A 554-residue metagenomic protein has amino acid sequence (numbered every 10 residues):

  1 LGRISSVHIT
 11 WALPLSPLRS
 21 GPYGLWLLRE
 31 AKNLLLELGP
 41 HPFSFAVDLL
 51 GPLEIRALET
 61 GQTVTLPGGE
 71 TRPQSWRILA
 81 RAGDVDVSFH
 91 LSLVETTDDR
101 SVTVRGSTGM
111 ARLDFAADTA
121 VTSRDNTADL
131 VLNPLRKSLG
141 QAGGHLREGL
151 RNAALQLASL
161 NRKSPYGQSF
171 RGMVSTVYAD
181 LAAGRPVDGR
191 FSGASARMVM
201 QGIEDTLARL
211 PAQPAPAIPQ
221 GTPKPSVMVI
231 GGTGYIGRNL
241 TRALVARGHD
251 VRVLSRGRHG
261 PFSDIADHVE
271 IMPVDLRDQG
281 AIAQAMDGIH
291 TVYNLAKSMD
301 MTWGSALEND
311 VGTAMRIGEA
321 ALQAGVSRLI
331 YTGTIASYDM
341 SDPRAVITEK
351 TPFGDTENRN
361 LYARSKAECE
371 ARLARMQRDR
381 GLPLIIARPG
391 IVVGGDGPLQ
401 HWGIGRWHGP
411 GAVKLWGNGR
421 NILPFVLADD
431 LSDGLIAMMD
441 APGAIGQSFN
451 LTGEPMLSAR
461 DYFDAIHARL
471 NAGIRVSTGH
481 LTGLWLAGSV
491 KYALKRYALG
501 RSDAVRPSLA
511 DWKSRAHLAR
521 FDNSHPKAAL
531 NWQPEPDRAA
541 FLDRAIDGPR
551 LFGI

Functional and structural regions predicted by a protein language model:
L1-E59, L66-G68, L373, G405-G409: Predominantly a Rossmann-like dinucleotide-binding segment in NAD(P)-dependent oxidoreductases
S44-D129, K163, S169, V174-A183 (+2 more regions): Contiguous beta-strand/loop segments that form the cofactor/metal-binding neighborhood of enzyme cores
P52, E70-R72, V85, D98-R100 (+5 more regions): Glycine/proline-rich active-site loop of Rossmann-fold NAD(P)-dependent oxidoreductases
Q74, V104, A217-P225, M438-P507 (+3 more regions): Mid/C-terminal beta-alpha module of Rossmann-like enzyme folds, strongest in SDR-family dehydrogenases/epimerases
A196-S226, F521-I554: Amphipathic terminal alpha-helices
P225-R247: N-terminal Rossmann NAD(P)H-binding glycine-rich loop of SDR-like oxidoreductase domains
D267-G312, R316, A320, Y338: NAD(P)H-binding glycine-rich loop region in Rossmannoid oxidoreductase-like domains and their noncatalytic homologs
G312-Y362: Conserved Rossmann-fold NAD(P)-dependent oxidoreductase catalytic core, especially the SDR/UDP-sugar
